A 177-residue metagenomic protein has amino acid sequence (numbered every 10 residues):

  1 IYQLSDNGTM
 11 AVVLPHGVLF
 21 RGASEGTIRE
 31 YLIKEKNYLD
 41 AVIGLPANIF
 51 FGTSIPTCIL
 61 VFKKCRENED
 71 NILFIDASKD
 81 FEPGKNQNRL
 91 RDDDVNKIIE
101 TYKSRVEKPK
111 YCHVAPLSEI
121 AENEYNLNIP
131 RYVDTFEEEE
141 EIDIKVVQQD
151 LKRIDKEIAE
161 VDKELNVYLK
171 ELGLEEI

Functional and structural regions predicted by a protein language model:
I1-I177: A conserved structural/catalytic subdomain of Rossmann-like adenosyl-cofactor enzymes
